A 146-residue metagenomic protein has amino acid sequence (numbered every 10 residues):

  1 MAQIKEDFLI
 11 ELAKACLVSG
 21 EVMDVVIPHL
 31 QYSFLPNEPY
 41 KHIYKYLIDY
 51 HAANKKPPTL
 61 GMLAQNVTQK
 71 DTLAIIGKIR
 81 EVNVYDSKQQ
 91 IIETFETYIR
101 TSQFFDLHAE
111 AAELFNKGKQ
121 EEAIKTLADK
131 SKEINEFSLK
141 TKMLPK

Functional and structural regions predicted by a protein language model:
M1-Y98: Noncatalytic partner-interaction/assembly domains of nucleic-acid and motor enzyme complexes, especially the accessory
E81-P145: Interdomain "pre-motor" coupling segment immediately N-terminal to P-loop NTPase/helicase cores
